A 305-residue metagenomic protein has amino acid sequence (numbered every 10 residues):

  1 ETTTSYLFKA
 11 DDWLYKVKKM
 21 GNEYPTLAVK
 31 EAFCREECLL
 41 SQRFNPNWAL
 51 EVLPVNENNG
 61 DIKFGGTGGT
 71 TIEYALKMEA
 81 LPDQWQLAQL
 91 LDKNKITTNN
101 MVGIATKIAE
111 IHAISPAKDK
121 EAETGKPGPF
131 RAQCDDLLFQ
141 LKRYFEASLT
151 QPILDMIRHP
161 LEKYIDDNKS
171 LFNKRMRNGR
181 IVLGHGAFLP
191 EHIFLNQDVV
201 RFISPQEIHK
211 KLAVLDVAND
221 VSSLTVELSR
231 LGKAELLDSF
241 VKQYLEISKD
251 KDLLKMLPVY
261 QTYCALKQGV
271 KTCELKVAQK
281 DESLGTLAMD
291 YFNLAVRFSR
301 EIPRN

Functional and structural regions predicted by a protein language model:
E1-N178, L183-H185, P190-K267: Conserved ATP-binding subdomain of kinase catalytic cores across diverse folds
V270-N305: ATP/Mg2+ or Mg2+-diphosphate-binding catalytic cores that bind nucleotide phosphates or diphosphates via glycine-rich
